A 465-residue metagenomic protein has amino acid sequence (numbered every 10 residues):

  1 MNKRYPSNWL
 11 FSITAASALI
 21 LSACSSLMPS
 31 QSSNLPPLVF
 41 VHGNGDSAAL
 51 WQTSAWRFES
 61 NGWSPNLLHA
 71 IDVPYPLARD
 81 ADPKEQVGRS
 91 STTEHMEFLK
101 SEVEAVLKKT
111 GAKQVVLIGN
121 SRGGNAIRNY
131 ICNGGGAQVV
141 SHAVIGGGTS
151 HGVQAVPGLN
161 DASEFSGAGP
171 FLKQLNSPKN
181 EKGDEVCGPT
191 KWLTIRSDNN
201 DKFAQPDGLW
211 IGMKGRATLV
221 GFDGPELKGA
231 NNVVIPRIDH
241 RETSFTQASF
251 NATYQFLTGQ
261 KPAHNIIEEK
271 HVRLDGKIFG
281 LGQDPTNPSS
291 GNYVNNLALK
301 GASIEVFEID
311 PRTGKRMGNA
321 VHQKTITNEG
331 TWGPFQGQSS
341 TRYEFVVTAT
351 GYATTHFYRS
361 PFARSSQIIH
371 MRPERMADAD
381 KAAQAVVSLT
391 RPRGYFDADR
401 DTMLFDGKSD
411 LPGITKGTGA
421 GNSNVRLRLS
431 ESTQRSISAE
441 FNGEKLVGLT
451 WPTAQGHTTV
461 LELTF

Functional and structural regions predicted by a protein language model:
N2-I13: Bacterial N-terminal signal peptides that target proteins for export
S12-S22: Bacterial N-terminal signal peptides
A18, L38, W192, R273: A residue-level signal for beta-strand positions that form part of recognition/binding surfaces within mature
S25-I118, R122-G158, K261-V272, F279-F465: N-terminal non-catalytic accessory region
S47-A49, P83-K113, N129-E268: Helical cap/lid subdomain of alpha/beta-hydrolase-fold lipid enzymes that gates access to the catalytic pocket
L175, W192-I195, N232, L274-G276 (+2 more regions): Generic structural hydrophobic/aromatic packing signal, biased to beta-strands
